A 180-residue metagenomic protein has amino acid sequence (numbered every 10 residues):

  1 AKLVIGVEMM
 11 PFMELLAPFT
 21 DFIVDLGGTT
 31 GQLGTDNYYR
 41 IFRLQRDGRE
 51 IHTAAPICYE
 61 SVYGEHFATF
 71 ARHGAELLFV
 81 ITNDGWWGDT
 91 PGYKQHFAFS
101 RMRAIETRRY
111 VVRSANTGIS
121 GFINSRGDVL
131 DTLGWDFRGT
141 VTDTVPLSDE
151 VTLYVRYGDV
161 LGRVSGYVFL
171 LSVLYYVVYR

Functional and structural regions predicted by a protein language model:
A1-R180: Enzyme catalytic cores with a strong preference for nitrogen-chemistry domains
